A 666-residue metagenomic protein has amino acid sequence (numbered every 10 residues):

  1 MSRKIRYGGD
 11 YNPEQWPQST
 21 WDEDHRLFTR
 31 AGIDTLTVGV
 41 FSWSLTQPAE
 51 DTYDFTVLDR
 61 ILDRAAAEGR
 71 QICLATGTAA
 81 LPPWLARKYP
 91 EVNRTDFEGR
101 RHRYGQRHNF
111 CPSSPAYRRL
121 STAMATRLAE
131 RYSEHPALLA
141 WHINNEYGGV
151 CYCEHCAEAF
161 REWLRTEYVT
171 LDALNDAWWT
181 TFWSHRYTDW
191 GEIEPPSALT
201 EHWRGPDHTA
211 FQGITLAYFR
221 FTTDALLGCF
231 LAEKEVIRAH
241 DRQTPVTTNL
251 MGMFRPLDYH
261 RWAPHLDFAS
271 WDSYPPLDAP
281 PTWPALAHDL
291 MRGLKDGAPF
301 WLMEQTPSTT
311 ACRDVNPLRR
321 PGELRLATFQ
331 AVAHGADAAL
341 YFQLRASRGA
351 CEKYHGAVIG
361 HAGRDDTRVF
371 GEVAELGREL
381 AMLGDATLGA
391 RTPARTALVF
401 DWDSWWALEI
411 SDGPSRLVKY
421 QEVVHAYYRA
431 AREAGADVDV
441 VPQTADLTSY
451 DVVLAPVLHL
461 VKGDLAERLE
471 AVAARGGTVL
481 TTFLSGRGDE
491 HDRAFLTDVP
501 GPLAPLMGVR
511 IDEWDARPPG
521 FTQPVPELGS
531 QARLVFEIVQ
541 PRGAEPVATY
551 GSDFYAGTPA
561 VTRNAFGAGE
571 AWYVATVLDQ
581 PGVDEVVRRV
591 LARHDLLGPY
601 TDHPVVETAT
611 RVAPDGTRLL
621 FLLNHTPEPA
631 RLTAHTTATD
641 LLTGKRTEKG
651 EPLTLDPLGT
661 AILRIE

Functional and structural regions predicted by a protein language model:
R3-I5, G32-D34, A66-I72, E134-L139 (+6 more regions): Short, well-ordered coil/turn segments that N-cap beta-strands
Y7-P17, F41-T56, R103-T122, N144-C151 (+6 more regions): The substrate-binding groove and active-site-proximal loops of carbohydrate-active enzymes, especially glycoside
G9, F28, L36, A65 (+7 more regions): Conserved, mostly hydrophobic/aromatic
W16-R30, S121-R127, M251-W262, R320-T328: Short, acidic/polar
E23-T29, T37-G99, E233-H240: Aromatic-lined substrate-binding rim segments of carbohydrate-active enzymes
G99-F268, D272-P284: Polysaccharide-binding and catalytic clefts of secreted carbohydrate-active enzymes
I193, Q243, G252, A263 (+1 more regions): Carbohydrate-binding surfaces of carbohydrate-active enzymes
